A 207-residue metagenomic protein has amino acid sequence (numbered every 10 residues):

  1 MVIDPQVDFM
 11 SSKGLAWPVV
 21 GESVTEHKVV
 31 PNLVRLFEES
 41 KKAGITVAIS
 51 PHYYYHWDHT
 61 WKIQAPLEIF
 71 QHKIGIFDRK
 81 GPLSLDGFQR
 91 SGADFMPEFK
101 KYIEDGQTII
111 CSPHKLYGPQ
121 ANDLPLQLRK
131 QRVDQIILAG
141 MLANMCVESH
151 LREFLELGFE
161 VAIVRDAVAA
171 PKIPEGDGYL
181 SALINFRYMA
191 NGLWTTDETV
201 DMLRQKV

Functional and structural regions predicted by a protein language model:
M1-I3, R165: Active-site flanking residues adjacent to catalytic metal/cofactor-binding acidic residues
I3-Q6, S50-Y53: Acidic/polar N-terminal loop/beta-strand segments that form early-domain functional surfaces
Q6-S12: Short acidic, Gly/Ser-rich segments with clustered Asp/Glu that frequently serve as metal-coordination loops in enzyme
D8, V34-A43, T60-V207: Active-site-adjacent betaalpha module
K13-S40, G44-P51: A short alpha/beta connector and helix-capping loop motif
Y55-H59: Short catalytic/ligand-binding loop motif for oxyanion handling, primarily in non-cytosolic enzymes, centered on
